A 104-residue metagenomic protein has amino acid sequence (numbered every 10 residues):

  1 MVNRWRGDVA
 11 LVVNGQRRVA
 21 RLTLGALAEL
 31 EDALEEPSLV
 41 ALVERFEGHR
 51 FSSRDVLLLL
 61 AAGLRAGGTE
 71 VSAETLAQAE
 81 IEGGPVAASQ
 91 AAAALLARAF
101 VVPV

Functional and structural regions predicted by a protein language model:
M1-V12, P37-R54, R65-V104: Charged interaction scaffolds used for protein-protein
L22-G25, F51-D55: Generic recognition of short, well-ordered alpha-helical interface segments
L24-A41: Short, surface-exposed, low-complexity cationic segments
